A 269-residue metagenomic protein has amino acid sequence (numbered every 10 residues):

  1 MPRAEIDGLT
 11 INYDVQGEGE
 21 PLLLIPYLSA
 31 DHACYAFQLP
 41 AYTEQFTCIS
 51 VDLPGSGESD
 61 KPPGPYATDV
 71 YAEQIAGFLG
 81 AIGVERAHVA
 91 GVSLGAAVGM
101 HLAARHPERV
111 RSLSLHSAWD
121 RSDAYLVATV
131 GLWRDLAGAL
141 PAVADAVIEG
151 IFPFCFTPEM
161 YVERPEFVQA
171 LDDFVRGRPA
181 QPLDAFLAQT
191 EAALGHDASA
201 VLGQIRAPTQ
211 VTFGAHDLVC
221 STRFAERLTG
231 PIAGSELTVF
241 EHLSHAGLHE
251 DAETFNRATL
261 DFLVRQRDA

Functional and structural regions predicted by a protein language model:
I6-K61: Conserved HGGG/HGGXW glycine-rich cap/lid loop of the alpha/beta-hydrolase fold
I49-G91, R257: Active-site loop/oxyanion-hole signature of alpha/beta-hydrolase fold enzymes
G91-G95, G99: Gly/Ala-rich beta-loop-alpha elbow adjacent to hydrolase catalytic centers
A104-R105, R111-A142: Flexible "cap/lid" loop of the alpha/beta hydrolase fold
A124-Y125, D145-V201: Conserved alpha/beta-hydrolase catalytic His-Asp/Glu region
I205, V211-F213: Short beta-strand/loop motif that positions the catalytic acidic residue of the alpha/beta-hydrolase fold
A215-C220: Acidic catalytic loop of the alpha/beta-hydrolase fold
G234-A269: Catalytic active-site module of serine/aspartate enzymes centered on a nucleophile-bearing elbow/loop
